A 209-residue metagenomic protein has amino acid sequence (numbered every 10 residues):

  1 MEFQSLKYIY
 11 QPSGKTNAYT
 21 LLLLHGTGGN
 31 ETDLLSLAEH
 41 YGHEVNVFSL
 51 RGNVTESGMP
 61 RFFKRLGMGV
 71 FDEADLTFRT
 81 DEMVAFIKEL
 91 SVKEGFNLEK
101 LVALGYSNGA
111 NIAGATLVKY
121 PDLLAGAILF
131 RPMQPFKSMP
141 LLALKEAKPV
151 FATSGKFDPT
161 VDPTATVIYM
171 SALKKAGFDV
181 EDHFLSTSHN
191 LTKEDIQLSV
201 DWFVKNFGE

Functional and structural regions predicted by a protein language model:
E2-F96: Serine-hydrolase catalytic machinery in alpha/beta-hydrolase-like enzymes
T27, V167-M170, K174-E209: C-terminal catalytic histidine-bearing segment of alpha/beta-hydrolase fold enzymes
S36, A115-K119: Active-site signature of alpha/beta-hydrolase-fold catalytic machinery across serine- and Asp/Cys-nucleophile hydrolases
F96-G105: Alpha/beta-hydrolase fold nucleophile elbow
L104-G109, A113: Gly/Ala-rich beta-loop-alpha elbow adjacent to hydrolase catalytic centers
D122-Q134: A conserved short beta-strand
A152-S154, D158: Short beta-strand/loop motif that positions the catalytic acidic residue of the alpha/beta-hydrolase fold
P159-A165: Conserved alpha/beta-hydrolase "acid-adjacent" motif
